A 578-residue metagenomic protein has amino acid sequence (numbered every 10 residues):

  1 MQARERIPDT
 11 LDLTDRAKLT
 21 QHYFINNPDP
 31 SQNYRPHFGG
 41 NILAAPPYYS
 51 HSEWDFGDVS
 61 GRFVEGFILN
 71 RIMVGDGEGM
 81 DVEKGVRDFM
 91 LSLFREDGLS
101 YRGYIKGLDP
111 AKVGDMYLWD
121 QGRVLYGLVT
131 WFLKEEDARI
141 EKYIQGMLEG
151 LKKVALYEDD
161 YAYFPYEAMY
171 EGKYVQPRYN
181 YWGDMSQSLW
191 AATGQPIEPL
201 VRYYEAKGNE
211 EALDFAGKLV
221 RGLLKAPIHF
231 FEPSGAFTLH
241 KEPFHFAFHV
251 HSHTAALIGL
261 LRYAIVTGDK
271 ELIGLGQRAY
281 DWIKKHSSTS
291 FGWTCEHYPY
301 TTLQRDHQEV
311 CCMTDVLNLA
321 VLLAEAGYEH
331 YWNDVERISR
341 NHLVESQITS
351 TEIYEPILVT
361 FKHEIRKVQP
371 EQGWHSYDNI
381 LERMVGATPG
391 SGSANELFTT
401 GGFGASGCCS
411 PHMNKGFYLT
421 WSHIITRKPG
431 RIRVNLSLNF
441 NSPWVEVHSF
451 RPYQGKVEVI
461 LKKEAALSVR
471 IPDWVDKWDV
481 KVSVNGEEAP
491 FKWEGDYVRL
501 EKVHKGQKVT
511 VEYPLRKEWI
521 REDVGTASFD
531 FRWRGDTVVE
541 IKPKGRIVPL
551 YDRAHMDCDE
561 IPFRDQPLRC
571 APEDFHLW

Functional and structural regions predicted by a protein language model:
M1-W578: Glycan-recognition and catalytic cores of secretory/periplasmic carbohydrate-active enzymes
